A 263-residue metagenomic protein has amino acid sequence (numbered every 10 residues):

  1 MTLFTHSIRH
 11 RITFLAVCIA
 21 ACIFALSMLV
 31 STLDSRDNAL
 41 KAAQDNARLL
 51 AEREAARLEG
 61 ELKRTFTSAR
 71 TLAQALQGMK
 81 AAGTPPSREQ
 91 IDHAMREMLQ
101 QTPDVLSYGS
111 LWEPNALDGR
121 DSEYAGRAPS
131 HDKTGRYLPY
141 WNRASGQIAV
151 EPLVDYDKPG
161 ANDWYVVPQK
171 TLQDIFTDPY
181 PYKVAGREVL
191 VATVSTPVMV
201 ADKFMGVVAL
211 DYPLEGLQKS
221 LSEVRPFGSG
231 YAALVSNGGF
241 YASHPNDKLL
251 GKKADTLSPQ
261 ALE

Functional and structural regions predicted by a protein language model:
M1-R9, N38-K41, E123, K133: Non-catalytic regulatory/interaction regions at protein termini and inter-domain linkers
I8-F14, I23-E89, H93-Q100, D104-L106 (+2 more regions): Juxtamembrane extracytoplasmic/periplasmic/luminal helical "stalk" adjacent to the first N-terminal
C18-I19: Hydrophobic residues within alpha-helical transmembrane segments of multi-pass solute transporters/permease subunits
R70, G109, Y231-A233: Conserved beta-strand cores of small sensory beta-sandwich domains that regulate signal transduction, primarily PAS/PAC
H93-T102, V167, K219-V224, E263: Amphipathic alpha-helical regulatory segments at dimerization interfaces that relay allosteric signals between sensory
Q100-D174, P179-G186, Y241-A261: Extracellular/periplasmic ligand-sensing ectodomains of membrane signal-transduction proteins
L106, T193-V194, S229-Y231: Short loop/turn microsegments at loop-to-beta-strand junctions
R187-R225, S236-N237, S243: Conserved beta-strands of PAS-like sensory domains
